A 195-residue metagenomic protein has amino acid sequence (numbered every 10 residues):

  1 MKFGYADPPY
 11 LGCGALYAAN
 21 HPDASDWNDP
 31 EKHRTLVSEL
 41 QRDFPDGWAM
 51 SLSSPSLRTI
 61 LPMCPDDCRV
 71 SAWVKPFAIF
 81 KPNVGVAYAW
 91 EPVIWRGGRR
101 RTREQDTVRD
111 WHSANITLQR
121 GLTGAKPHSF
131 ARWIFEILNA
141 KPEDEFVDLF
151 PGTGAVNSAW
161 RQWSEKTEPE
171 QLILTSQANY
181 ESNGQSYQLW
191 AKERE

Functional and structural regions predicted by a protein language model:
M1-V147, P151-E195: Class I S-adenosyl-L-methionine-dependent methyltransferase catalytic core
